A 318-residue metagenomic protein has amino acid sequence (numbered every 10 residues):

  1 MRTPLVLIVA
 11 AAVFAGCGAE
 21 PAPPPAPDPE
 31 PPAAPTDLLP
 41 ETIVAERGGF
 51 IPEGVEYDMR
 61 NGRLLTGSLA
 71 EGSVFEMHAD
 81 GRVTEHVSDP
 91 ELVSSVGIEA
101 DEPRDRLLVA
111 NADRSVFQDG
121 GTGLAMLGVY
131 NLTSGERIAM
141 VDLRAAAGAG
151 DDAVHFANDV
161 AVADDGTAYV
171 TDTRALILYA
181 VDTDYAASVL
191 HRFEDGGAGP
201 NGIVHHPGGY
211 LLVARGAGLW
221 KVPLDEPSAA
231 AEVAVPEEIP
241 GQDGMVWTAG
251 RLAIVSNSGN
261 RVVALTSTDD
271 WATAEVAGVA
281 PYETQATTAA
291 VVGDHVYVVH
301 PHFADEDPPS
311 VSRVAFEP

Functional and structural regions predicted by a protein language model:
C17-P21: Bacterial signal peptide processing site
L39-E46, R82-S88, E136-G150, A186-E194 (+2 more regions): A short beta-strand motif characteristic of beta-propeller blades
T42-S73, P308: Beta-strand-rich domains and repeat architectures in extracellular enzymes and scaffolds, especially beta-propellers
E46-N61, P90-S115, R144-A168, D195-A217 (+2 more regions): Beta-rich, blade/repeat-based domains predominating in secreted/periplasmic proteins but also intracellular
L69, A112-R114, T173-A175, A214-G216 (+2 more regions): Short loop/turn segments immediately following the C-termini of beta-strands
M77-R82, N131-E136, V181-A186, P223-S228 (+2 more regions): Short loop/turn segments that connect beta-strands within beta-propeller blades
A110-L124, P301-P309: Short, conserved, GDST-rich strand-edge loop motifs in beta-rich repeat architectures
M126-T183: Hydrophobic alpha-helical segments and helix pairs
